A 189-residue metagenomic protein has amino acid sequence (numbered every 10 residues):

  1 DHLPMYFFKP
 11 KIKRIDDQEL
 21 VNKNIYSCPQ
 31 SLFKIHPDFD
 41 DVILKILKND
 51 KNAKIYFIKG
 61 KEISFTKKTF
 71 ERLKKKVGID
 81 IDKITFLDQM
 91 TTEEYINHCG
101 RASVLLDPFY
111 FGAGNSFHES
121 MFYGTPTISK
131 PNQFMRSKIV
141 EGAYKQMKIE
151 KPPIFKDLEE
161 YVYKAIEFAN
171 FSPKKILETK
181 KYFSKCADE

Functional and structural regions predicted by a protein language model:
D1-H2, Q89, I149, D157: Active-site donor-binding loop signature of nucleotide-sugar glycosyltransferases
L3-T91, C99-G100: Conserved catalytic-core segment of nucleotide-activated headgroup transferases in glycan assembly
M90-E93, G112-A113: Short acidic loop-to-helix transition motifs that present clustered carboxylates
C99-V104, P108-D188: Catalytic binding pocket for nucleotide-activated donors in carbohydrate/polymer assembly enzymes
